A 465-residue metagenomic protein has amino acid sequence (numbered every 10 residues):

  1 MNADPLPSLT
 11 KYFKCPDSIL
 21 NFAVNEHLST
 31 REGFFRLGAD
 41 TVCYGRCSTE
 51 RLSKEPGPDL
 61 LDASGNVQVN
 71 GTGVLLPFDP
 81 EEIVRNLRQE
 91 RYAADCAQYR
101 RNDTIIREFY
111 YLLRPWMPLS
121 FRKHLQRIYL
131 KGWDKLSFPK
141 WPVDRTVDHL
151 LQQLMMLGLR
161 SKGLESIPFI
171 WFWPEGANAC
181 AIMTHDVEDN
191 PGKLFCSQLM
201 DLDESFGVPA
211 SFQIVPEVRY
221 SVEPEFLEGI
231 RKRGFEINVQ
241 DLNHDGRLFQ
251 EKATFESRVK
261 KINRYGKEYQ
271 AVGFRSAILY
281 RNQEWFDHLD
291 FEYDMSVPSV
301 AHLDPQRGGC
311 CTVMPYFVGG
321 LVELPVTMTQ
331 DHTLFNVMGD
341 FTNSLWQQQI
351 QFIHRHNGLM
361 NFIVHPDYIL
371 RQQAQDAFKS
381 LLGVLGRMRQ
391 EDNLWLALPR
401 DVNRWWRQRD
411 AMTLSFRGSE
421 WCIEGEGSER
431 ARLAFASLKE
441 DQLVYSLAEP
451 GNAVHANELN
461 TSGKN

Functional and structural regions predicted by a protein language model:
M1-Q213, E217-V222, E284, H288-L289 (+1 more regions): Terminal accessory/targeting
W171, H185-Q283: Catalytic cores of extracellular degradative/oxidative enzymes
P224-K232, C311-Y316, Q348-F352: Short amphipathic alpha-helices and their capping/turn segments at secondary-structure boundaries
G234-H244, F291-R307: Acidic, His- and aromatic-enriched active-site or binding-groove loops in soluble protein domains that engage sugars
N238, R275, D294-M295, N361-I363: Conserved beta-strand positions in the central sheet of alpha/beta enzyme cores
K252-E256, C310-T312, R409-R417: Short, surface-exposed amphipathic charged segments that create phosphate/polyanion-binding patches used for binding
V272-G273, Y293-V297, N393-P399: Acidic/polar loop patches that form or flank catalytic/metal-binding clefts of enzymes that bind anionic ligands
M295-S299, D304-F335: Catalytic pocket-lining loop regions of alpha/beta-barrel enzymes, especially the amidohydrolase/enolase/GH5 lineages
